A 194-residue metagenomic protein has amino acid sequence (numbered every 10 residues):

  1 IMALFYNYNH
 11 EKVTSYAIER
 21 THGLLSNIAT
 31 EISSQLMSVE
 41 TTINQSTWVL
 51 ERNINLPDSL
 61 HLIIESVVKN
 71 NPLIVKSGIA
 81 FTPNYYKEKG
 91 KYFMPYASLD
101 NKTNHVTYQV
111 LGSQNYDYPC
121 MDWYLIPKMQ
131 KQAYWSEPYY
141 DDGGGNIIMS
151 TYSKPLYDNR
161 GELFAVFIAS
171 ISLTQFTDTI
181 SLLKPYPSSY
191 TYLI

Functional and structural regions predicted by a protein language model:
I1-L62, S66-K69, L73, A133 (+2 more regions): Juxtamembrane extracytoplasmic/periplasmic/luminal helical "stalk" adjacent to the first N-terminal
L50, V110-Q114, V166: Second-shell loop/turn segments in exported
L60, P119-C120, F176: Amphipathic coiled-coil/heptad-repeat helices and related helical stalk/stem segments that mediate oligomerization
I64, P138-Y139, T177-L182: Short beta-alpha junctions and helix-cap segments that line functional grooves
K69-I147: Extracellular/periplasmic ligand-sensing ectodomains of membrane signal-transduction proteins
G145-K184: Conserved beta-strands of PAS-like sensory domains
